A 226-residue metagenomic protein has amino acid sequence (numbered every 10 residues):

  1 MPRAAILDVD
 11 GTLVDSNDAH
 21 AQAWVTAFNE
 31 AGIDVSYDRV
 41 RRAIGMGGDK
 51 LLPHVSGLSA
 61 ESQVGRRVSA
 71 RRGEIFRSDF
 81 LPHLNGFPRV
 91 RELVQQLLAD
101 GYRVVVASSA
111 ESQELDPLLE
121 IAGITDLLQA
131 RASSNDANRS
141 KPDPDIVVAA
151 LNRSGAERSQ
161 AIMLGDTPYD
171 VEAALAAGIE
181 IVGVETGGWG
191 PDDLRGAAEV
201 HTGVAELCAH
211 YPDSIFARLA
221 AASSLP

Functional and structural regions predicted by a protein language model:
M1-R3, Q95-L98, E111-P226: Asp-based, Mg2+/Mn2+-dependent phosphohydrolase catalytic module
P2-R91, Q95-Y102: N-terminal helical cap/lid subdomain that shapes the substrate entry/recognition surface in HAD-like hydrolases
T12, S108-A110: Conserved phosphate-coupling serine/threonine residues in phosphotransfer and NTP-handling enzymes
G86, A107, R139: Residue-level marker of regulatory loop/turn positions in helix-turn-helix DNA-binding domains and in histidine
